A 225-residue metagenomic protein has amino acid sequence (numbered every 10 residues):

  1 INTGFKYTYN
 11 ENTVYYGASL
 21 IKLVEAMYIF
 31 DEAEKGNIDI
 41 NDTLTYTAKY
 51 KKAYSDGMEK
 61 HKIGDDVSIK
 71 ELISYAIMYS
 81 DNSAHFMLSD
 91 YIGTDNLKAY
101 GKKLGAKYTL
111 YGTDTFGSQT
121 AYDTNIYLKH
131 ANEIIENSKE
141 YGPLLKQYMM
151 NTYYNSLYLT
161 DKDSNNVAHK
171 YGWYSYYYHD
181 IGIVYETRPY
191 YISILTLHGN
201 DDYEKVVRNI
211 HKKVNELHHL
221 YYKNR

Functional and structural regions predicted by a protein language model:
I1-N2, K49, A76-S80, L88 (+5 more regions): Active-site-proximal beta-strand/loop segments in catalytic clefts of secreted hydrolases
I1-V14: Short, conserved catalytic-motif segment at the N-terminal edge
K6, N132-Y154, Y174-R225: Structured C-terminal helix/loop/strand segments within mature extracytoplasmic catalytic/sensor domains
Y15-L44, I192: Active-site SXXK
M27-K35, M78, I126-E133, K212-H219: Short glycine/serine- and small hydrophobic-enriched flexible loop segments
I40-G57: Acidic helix-start/capping segments at beta-turn-to-alpha-helix junctions
A48, H61-Y148: Active-site-adjacent helix/loop patches that line small-molecule binding or acyl-intermediate pockets
Y148-Y171: Short Gly/Thr-rich strand-loop-strand
